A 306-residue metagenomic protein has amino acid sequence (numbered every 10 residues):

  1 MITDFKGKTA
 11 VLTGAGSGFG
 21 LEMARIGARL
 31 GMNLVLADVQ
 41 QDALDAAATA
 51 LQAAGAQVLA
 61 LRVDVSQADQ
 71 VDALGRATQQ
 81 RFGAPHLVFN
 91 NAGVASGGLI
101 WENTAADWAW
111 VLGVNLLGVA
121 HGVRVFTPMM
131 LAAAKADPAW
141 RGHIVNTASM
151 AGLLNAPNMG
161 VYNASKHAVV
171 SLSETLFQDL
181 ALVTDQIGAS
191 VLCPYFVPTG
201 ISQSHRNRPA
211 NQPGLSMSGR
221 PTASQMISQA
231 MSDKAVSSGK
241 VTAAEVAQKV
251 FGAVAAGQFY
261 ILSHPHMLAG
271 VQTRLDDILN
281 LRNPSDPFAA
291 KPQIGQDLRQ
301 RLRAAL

Functional and structural regions predicted by a protein language model:
I2-V35: Canonical Rossmann dinucleotide-binding motif of NAD(H)/NADP(H)-dependent dehydrogenases/reductases, specifically
L30-A46: Conserved glycine-rich Rossmann-like NAD(P)H-binding loop of the short-chain dehydrogenase/reductase
Q41-D42, L61-A73, A105: The beta1-alpha1 cofactor-binding region of Rossmann-like NAD(H)/NADP(H)-dependent oxidoreductases
L99-I100, T104-A109: Substrate-binding pocket helix/loop in short-chain dehydrogenase/reductase
V123, S165: Active-site helix of classical SDR
S149: Residue(s) in the substrate-gating loop at a strand-loop-helix junction that position the organic substrate next
L182-P265: SDR active-site lid
